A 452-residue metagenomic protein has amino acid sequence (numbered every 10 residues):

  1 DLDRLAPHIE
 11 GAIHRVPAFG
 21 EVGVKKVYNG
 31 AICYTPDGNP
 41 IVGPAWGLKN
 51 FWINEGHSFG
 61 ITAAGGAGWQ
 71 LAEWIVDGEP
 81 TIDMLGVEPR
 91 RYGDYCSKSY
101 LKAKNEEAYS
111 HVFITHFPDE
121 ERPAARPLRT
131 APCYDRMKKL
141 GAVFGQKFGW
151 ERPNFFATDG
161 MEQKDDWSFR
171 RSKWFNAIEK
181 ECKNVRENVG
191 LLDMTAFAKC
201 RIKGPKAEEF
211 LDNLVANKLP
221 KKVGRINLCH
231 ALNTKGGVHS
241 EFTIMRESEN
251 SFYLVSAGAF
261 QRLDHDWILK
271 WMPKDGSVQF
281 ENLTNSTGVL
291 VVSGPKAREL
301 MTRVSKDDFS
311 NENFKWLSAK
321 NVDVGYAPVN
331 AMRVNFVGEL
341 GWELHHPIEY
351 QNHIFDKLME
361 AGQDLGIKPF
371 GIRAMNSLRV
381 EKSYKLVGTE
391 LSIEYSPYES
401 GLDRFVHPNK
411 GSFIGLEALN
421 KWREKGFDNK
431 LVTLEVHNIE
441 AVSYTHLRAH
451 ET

Functional and structural regions predicted by a protein language model:
D1-D3, W167: Glycine-rich, flexible loop segments associated with nucleotide phosphate handling
L2, S58, G341: Active-site oxyanion-binding pockets that recognize sulfate/phosphate
D3-R4, A125: Soluble or luminal CAZymes and related metallo-dependent hydrolases
A6-V112, R122: C-terminal catalytic lobe of FAD-dependent flavoproteins
I82-D83, V87-R448: Glycine/proline-enriched, intrinsically flexible loops and inter-domain linkers
